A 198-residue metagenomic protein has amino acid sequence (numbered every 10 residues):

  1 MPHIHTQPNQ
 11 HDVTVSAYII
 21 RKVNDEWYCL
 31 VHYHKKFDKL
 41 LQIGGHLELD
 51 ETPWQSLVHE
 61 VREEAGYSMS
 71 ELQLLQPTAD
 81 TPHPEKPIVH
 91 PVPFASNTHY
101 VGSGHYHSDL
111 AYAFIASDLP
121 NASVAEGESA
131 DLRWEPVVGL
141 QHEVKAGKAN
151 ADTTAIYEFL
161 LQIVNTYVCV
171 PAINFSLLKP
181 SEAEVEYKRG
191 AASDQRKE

Functional and structural regions predicted by a protein language model:
M1-N24, P87-V89: Acidic, metal-coordinating catalytic segment for phosphate/diphosphate chemistry, firing primarily on the Nudix
D12-V13, K35, H107: Short gly/pro-enriched beta-turn/loop segments at secondary-structure junctions
S16, Y28, D131: Conserved beta-strand and immediately adjacent loop positions that scaffold enzyme active sites
D25-E26, D38: Short acidic/polar mixed-charge low-complexity motifs
L30-Y33: Short, acidic/hydrophobic/Gly-rich beta-strand patch recurrent on exposed beta strands that often constitutes part
F37, L41-E48: Short helix/strand-bridging catalytic loops that position acidic/His residues to coordinate divalent metals and engage
D38-L40, H105-E198: Nudix hydrolase/Nudix homology domain
L47-A149: Unchanged
